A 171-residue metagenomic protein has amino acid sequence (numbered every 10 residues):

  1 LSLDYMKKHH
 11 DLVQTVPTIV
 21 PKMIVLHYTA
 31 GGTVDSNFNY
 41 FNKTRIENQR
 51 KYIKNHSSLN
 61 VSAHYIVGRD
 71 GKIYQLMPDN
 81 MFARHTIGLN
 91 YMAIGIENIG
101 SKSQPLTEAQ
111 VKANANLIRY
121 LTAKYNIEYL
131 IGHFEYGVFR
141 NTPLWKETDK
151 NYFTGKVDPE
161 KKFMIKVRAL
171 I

Functional and structural regions predicted by a protein language model:
L1, P17-T18, S101-I171: Basic/polar, cationic surfaces and motifs that engage anionic cell-wall and phosphate/carboxylate ligands
L1-T86: N-terminal catalytic cores of peptidoglycan-degrading enzymes
L26, I94, L130-G132: Hydrophobic faces of well-ordered beta-strands that scaffold small-molecule active sites in alpha/beta enzyme cores
T29-A30, L89-S103: Cell-envelope and extracellular/periplasmic
Q49, L89, L144-W145: Short amphipathic alpha-helical patches
I87-L89, I131: Short, highly charged low-complexity linear segments
